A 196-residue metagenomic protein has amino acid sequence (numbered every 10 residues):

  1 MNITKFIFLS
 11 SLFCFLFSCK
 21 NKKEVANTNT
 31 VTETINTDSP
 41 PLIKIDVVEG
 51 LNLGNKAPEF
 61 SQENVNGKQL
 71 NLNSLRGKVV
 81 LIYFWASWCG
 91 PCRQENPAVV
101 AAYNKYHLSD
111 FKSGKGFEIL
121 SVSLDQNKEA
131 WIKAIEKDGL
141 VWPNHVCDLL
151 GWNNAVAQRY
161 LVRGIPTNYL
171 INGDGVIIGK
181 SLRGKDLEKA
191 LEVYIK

Functional and structural regions predicted by a protein language model:
M1-I7: Bacterial N-terminal signal peptides that target proteins for export
F15-S18: C-terminal motif of bacterial Sec signal peptides marking the signal peptidase cleavage site
N21-E59, N73, L108, K133-E136: N-proximal helix/coil linker or "cap" segments that precede and/or mark the start of modular domains
E63, D125, I132-Y169, G173: Short, internal strand/loop/helix patches that form the active-site neighborhood or redox-interaction surface
L70-R93, V99: Short active-site neighborhood of thiol/selenol oxidoreductases, capturing the structured segment around
V79-V80, F117, P166: Alpha/beta-hydrolase fold active-site loops
Q94-S121: Conserved helix-turn-beta segment immediately C-terminal to the redox Cys motif in thioredoxin-like folds
I165, L170-K196: Thiol-/selenol-based redox modules, centered on thioredoxin-like and closely related oxidoreductase domains
